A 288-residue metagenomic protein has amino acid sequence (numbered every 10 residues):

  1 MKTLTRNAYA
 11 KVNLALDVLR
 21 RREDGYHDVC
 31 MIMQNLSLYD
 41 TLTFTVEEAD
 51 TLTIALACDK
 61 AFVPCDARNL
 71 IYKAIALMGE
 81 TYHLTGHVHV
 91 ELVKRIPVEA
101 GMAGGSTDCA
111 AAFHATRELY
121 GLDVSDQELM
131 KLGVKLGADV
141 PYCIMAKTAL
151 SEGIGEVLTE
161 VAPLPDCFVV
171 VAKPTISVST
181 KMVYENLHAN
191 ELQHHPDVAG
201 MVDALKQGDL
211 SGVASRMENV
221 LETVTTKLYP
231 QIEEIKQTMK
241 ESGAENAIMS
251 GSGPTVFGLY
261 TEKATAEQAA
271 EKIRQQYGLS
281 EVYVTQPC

Functional and structural regions predicted by a protein language model:
M1-A100, E118, L122-M130, I154 (+2 more regions): ATP-binding N-lobe of GHMP and related small-molecule kinases
K2-N7, A15-D17, R21-M31, L122-N246 (+1 more regions): ATP-dependent small-molecule kinase catalytic core of the GHMP/sugar-kinase superfamily and closely related
L42, I71, V90, A112 (+4 more regions): Hydrophobic packing within well-folded, soluble alpha/beta domains
D50-P64, A112, Q207-M217: Short, basic/glycine-rich phosphate-binding loops at helix/coil junctions that contact nucleotide phosphates
D59-K60, N219-E222, T255: A short, structure-level motif marking secondary-structure boundaries and short turns
V63, G101, T223-V224, G258: A generic structural signal for short
A76, E80, H114, E118 (+3 more regions): Short, well-ordered alpha-helices that flank and scaffold nucleotide-derived cofactor binding pockets
E91-Y120, A138, E245-Y260: Glycine/serine-rich anion-binding loops at beta->alpha junctions that coordinate negatively charged ligand groups
